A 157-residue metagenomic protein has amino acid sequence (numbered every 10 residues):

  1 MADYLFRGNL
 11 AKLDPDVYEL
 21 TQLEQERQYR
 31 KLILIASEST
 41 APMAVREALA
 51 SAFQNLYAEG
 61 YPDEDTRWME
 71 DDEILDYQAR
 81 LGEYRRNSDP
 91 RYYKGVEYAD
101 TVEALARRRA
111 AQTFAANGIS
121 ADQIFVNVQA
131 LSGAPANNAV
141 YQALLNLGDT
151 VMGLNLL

Functional and structural regions predicted by a protein language model:
D3-R86: N-terminal "arm"/small-domain region of PLP-dependent enzymes with the aminotransferase-like
Y18, R46-A50, R107-A111, N138 (+1 more regions): Predominant activation on well-ordered alpha-helical scaffold segments within soluble catalytic domains
L32-I33, R46-E47, I124-N127, D149-M152: Structural motif
L32-L34, A134-Q142: Short alpha-helical segments and helix-capping/turn motifs at coil-helix boundaries
A58-P135: Conserved N-terminal alpha-helix of the aminotransferase class I/II PLP-enzyme fold
G118, Q142-L145: Glycine-rich helix-loop-beta junction characteristic of Rossmann-like nucleotide cofactor-binding loops
L145-L157: Conserved PLP-anchoring active-site segment centered on the Schiff-base-forming lysine
